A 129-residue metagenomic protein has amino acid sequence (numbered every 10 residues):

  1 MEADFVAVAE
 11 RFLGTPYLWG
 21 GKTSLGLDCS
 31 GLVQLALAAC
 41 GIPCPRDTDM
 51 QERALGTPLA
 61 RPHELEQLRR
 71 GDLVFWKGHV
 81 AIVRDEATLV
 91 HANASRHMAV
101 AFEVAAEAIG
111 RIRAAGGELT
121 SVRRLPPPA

Functional and structural regions predicted by a protein language model:
M1-W19: Surface-exposed beta-loop interaction hotspot
D4, D47-T48, E103-V104: Secondary-structure junction/capping motif
Y17-L68: Catalytic cysteine-centered active-site loop
K22, P58-P62, R84-A129: Aromatic- and glycine-rich peptidoglycan recognition patches
G71-D72: Structural motif
F75-W76, H91: A generic structural signal for residues embedded in beta-strands
V80-A81: A conserved glycine-rich beta-strand in the N-terminal activation segment of trypsin-fold
